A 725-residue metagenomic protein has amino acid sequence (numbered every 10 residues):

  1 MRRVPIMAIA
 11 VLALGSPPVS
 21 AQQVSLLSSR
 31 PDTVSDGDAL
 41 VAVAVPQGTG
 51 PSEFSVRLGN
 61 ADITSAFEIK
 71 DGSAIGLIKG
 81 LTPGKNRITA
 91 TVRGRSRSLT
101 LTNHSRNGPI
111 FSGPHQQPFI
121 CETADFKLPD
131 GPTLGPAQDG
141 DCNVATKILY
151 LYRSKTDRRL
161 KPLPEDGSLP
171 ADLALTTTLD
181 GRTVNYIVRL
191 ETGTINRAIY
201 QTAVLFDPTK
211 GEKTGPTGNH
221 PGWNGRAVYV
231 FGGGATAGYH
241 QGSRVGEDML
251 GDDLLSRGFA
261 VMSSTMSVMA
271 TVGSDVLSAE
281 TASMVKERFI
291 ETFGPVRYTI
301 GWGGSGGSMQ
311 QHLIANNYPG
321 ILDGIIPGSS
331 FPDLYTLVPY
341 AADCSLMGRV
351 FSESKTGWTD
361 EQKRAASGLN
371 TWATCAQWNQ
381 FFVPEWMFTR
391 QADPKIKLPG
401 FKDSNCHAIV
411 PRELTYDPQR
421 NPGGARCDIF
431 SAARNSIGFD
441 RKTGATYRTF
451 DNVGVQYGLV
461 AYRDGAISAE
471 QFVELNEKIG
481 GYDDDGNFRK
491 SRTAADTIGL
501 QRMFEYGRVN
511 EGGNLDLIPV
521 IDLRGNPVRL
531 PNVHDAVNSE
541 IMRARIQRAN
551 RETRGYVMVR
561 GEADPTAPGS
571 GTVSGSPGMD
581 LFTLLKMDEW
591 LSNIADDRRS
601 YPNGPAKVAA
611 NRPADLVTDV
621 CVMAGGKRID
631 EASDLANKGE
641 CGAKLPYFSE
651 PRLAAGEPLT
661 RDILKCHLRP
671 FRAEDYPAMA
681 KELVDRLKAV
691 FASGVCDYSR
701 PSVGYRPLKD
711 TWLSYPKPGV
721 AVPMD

Functional and structural regions predicted by a protein language model:
M1, A13-L14, L27, A609: Generic N-terminal simple sequence motifs
M1-M7: Bacterial N-terminal signal peptides that target proteins for export
R3, G15-S16, L160, S168: Selective for proline/serine-rich intrinsically disordered segments in cytosolic/nuclear regulatory regions
M7-G15: Bacterial N-terminal signal peptides
P17-A21: Sec/Tat signal peptide C-region and signal peptidase I cleavage site
Q22-G304, S308-D725: C-terminal His-loop and adjacent cap/lid subdomain of alpha/beta-hydrolase
